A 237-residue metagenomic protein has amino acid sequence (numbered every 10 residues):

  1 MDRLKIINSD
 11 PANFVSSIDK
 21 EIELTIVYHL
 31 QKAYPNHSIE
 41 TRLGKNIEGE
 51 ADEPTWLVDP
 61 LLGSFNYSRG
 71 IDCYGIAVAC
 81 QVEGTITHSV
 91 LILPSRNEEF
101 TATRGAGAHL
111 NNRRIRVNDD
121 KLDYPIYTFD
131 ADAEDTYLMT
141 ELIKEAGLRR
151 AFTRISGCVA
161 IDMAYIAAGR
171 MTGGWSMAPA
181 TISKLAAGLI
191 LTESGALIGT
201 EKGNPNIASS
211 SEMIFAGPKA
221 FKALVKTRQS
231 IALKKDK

Functional and structural regions predicted by a protein language model:
M1-L61, K237: N-terminal subdomain of lithium-sensitive/metallo-dependent phosphomonoesterases centered on the IMPase/IPPase/PAP
D19, L30, S64, L93 (+5 more regions): Residue-level signal for inorganic ion chemistry
T41-L43, N112, G157: Short loop/edge segments at beta-strand edges and connector loops that shape dinucleotide/nucleotide cofactor-binding
E48-E50, R69, T101, N118-D123 (+1 more regions): Solvent-exposed alpha-helices and their adjacent loops that cap or buttress functional pockets in soluble metabolic
E50-A106: DPxDG-like acidic metal-binding loop motif
E83, N111-N112: Short strand-turn-strand beta-turns centered on an Asx-Gly dipeptide
T87, I115-V117: Short, isolated positions in well-ordered beta-strands
D119-K237: An extended, acidic
